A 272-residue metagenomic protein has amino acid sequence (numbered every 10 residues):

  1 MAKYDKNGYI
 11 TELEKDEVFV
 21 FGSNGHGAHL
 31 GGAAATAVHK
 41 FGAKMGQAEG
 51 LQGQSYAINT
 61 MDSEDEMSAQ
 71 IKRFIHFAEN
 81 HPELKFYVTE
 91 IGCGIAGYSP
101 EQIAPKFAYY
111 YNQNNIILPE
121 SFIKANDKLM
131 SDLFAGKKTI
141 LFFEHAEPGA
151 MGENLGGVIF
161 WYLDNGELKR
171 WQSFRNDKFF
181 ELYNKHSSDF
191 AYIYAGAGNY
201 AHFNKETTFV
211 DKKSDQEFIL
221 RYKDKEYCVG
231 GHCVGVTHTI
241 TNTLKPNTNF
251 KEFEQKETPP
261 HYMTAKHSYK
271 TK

Functional and structural regions predicted by a protein language model:
M1-G136, F142, C233: Macrodomain-like recognition of ADP-ribose-binding/processing modules
K15-V18, G53, K137-T139, L155-V158 (+2 more regions): Short, surface-exposed beta-edge/turn micro-motifs
F134-G149, F209, Q255: Tryptophan-anchored aromatic micro-motifs
H145-N165: Short, solvent-exposed loop/hinge segments that bridge or flank secondary-structure elements
G152-G156, R170-D215, I219-Y222, Y227-T237: Acidic, low-complexity, intrinsically disordered interaction modules
F160-W161, T207, N242: Hydrophobic/aromatic beta-strand elements that line small-molecule binding cavities or substrate pockets in beta-rich
V229-P259, M263-A265: Acidic, small-residue rich beta-repeat scaffolds with periodic aromatic anchors
H267-K272: Non-Sec secretion/translocation targeting segments of pathogen effectors
